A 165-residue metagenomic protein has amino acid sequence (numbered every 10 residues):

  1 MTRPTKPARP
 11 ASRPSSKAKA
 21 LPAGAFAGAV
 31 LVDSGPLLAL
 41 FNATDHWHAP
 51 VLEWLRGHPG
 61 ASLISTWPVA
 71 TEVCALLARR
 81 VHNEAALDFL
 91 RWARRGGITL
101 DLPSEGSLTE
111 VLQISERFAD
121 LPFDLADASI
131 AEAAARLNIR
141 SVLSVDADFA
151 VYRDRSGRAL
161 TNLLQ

Functional and structural regions predicted by a protein language model:
M1-A29, R136-Q165: Acidic, PIN/NYN-like endoribonuclease modules and their adjacent C-terminal/linker elements
M1-S65, A78-L90: Short, well-structured N-terminal submotif of metal-dependent ribonuclease cores
A25, T99-S141, A147: Active-site neighborhoods of divalent-metal-dependent phosphate/nucleic-acid chemistry enzymes
D33, E72, D127, D146: Acidic active-site catalytic centers that drive phospho-/nucleotidyl reactions and related ester hydrolyses
S34, A86, L90-I98, G106 (+1 more regions): Terminal helix-to-tail segments of small alpha-helical proteins
L37, A70, F149-A150: A generic structural signal for short hydrophobic patches within well-formed alpha-helices
